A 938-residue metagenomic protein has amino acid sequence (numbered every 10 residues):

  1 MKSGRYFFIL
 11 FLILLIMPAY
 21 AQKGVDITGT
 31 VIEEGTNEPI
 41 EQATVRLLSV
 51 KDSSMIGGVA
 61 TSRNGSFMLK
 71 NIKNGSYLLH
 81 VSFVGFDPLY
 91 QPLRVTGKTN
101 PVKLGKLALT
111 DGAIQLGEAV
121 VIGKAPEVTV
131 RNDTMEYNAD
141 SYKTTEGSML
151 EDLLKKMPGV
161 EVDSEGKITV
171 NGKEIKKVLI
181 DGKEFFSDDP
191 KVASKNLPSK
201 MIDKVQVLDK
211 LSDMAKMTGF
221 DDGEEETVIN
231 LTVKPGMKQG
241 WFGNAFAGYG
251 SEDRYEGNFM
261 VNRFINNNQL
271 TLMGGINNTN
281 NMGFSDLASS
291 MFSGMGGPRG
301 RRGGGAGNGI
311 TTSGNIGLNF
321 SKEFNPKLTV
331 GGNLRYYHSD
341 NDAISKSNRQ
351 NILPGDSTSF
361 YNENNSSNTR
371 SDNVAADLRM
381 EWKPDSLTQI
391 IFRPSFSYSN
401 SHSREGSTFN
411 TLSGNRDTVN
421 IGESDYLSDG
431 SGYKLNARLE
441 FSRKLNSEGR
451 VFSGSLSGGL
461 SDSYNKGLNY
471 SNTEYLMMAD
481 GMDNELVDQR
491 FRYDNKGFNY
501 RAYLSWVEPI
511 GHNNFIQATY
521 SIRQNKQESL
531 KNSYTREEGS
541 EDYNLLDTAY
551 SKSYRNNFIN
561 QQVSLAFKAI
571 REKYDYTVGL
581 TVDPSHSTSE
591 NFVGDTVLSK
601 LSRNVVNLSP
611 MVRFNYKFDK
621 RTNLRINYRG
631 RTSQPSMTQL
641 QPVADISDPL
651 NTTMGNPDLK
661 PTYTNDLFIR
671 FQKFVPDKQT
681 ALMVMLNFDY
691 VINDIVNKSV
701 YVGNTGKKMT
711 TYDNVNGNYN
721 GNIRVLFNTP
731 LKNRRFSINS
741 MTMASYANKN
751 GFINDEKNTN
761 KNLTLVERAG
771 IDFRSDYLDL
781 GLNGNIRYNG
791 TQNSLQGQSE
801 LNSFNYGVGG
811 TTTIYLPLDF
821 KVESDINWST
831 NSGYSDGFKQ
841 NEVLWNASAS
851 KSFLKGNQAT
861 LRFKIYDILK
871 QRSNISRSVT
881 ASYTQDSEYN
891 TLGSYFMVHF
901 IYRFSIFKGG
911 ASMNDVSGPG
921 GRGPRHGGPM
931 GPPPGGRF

Functional and structural regions predicted by a protein language model:
Q22-K23, R94-P101, A113, E118 (+17 more regions): Membrane-proximal, glycine/serine-rich, low-complexity loop/turn segments characteristic of large bacterial
G35-V50, V128-V130: Short, ordered, surface-exposed loop/turn motifs in non-cytosolic proteins
V50-S66: Short, acidic Ser/Thr/Gly-rich low-complexity loop/linker segments typical of extracellular and cell-surface proteins
K51-S54, S76-P92: A short, solvent-exposed loop/turn motif at the edges and junctions of modular extracellular/periplasmic domains
D133, M282-R301, I344-N362, N410-G422 (+8 more regions): Surface-exposed loop/turn segments flanking beta-strands in extracellular/periplasmic regions
Y249-S251, N308-I310, N368-R370, L427-S431 (+10 more regions): Replace "Gram-negative outer membrane beta-barrel proteins" with "bacterial and organellar outer membrane beta-barrel
N364, N499-R501, N544-K552, M654 (+2 more regions): Outer membrane beta-barrel strand-and-loop segments of large Gram-negative receptors, especially TonB-dependent
F515-T622, S794-E800: Signature of Gram-negative outer-membrane beta-barrel scaffolds
